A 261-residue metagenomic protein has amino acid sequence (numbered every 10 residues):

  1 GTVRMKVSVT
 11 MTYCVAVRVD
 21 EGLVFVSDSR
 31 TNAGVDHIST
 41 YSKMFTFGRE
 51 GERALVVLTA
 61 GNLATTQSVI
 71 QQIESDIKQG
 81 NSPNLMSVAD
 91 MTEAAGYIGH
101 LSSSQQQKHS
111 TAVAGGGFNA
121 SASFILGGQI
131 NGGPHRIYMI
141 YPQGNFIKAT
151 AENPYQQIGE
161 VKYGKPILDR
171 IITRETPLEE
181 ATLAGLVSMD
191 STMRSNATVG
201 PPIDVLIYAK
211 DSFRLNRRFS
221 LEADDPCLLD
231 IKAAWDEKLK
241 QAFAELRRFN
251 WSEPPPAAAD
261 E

Functional and structural regions predicted by a protein language model:
G1-T10: Short, Lys/Arg-enriched N-terminal segments with co-localized hydrophobic residues within the first ~10-30 amino acids
K6, G115-G116: Short boundary motifs at domain starts and secondary-structure transition points
V9-T10, C14-T111, I158-T176, P226 (+1 more regions): Conserved short S/T/G-enriched processing/targeting/catalytic segments and their helical context
L101-K108, F118-Q129, P134-E261: A two-mode feature
